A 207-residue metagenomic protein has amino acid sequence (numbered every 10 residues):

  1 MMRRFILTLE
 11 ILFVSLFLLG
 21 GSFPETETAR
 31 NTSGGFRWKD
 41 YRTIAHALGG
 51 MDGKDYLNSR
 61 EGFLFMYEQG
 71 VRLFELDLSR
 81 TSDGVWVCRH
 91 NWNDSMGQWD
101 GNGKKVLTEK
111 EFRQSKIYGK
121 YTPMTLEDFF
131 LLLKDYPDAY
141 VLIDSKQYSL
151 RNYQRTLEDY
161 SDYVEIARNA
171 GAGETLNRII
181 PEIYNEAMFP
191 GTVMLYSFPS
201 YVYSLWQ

Functional and structural regions predicted by a protein language model:
M1-F5: Positively charged n-region of N-terminal signal peptides that target proteins for export
E10, F17-Q207: Phosphate-group recognition and catalysis centered on beta-loop-alpha active-site segments
